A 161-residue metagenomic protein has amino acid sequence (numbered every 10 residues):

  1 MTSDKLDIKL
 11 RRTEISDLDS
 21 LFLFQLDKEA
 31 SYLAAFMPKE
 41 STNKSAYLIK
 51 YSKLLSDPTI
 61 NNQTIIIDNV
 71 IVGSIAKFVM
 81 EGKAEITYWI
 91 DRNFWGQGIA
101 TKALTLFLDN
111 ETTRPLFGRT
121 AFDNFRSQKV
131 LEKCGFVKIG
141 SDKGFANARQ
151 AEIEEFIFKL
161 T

Functional and structural regions predicted by a protein language model:
M1-K28, Y32, N62-T161: Acyl-donor (CoA/ACP) binding surface of acyl/acetyltransferases
E29-K50: Conserved GNAT-fold acetyl-CoA-binding loop/helix
K50-K53, G144-A146: Short, P/G- and charge-enriched loop/turn segments at secondary-structure junctions
K53-T59: Short loop/turn motifs at secondary-structure junctions and domain boundaries
